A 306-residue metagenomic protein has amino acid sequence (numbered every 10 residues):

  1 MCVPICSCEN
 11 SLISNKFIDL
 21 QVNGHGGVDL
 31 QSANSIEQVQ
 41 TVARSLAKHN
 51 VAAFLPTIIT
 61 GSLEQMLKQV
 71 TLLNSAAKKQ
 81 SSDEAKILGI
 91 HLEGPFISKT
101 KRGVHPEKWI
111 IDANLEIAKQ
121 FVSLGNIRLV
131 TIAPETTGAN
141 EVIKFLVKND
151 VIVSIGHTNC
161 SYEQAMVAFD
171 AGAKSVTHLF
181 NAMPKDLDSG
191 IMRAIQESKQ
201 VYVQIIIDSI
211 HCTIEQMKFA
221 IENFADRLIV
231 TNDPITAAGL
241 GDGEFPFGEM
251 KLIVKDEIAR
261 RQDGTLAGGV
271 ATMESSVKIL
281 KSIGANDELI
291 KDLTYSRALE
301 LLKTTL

Functional and structural regions predicted by a protein language model:
C2-Q40, R44: Replace "His-x-His-based motif
K16-I18, S154, V230-T231: Residue-level marker for buried hydrophobic side chains located in beta-strands that build the well-ordered beta-sheet
Q21, L46, L92, L146 (+4 more regions): Conserved, mostly hydrophobic/aromatic
V22-D29, Q40-Q69, A85-S98, G125-E135 (+3 more regions): Divalent metal-dependent hydrolysis catalytic cores, especially in the metallo-beta-lactamase
V42-A43, L67-N74, A118, I143 (+2 more regions): Generic structural signal for well-ordered alpha-helices, preferentially at hydrophobic/aromatic core positions
A47, N74, V122-S123, V147 (+3 more regions): Non-catalytic positions within long, well-ordered alpha-helices that form the structural scaffold/packing of enzyme
L92, K99-G190: Divalent metal-binding pocket/active-site signature
V142, Q164-L289, L302-T305: Active-site-adjacent C-terminal substructures of enzyme catalytic domains
